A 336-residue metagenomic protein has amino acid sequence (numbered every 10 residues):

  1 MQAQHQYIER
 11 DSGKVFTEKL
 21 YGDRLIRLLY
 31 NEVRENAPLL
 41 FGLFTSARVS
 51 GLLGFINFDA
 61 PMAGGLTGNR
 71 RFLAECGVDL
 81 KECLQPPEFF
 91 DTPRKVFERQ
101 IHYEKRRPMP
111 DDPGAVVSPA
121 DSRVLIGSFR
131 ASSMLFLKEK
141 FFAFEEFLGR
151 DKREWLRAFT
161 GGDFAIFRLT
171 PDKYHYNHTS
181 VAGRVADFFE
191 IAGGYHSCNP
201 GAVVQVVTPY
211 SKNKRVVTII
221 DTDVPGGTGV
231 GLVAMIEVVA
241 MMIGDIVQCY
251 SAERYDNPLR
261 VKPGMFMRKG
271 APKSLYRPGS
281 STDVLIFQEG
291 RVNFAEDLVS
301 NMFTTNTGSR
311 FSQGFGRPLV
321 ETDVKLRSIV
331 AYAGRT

Functional and structural regions predicted by a protein language model:
M1-T336: Contiguous, well-folded functional domains in the mature portion of proteins
